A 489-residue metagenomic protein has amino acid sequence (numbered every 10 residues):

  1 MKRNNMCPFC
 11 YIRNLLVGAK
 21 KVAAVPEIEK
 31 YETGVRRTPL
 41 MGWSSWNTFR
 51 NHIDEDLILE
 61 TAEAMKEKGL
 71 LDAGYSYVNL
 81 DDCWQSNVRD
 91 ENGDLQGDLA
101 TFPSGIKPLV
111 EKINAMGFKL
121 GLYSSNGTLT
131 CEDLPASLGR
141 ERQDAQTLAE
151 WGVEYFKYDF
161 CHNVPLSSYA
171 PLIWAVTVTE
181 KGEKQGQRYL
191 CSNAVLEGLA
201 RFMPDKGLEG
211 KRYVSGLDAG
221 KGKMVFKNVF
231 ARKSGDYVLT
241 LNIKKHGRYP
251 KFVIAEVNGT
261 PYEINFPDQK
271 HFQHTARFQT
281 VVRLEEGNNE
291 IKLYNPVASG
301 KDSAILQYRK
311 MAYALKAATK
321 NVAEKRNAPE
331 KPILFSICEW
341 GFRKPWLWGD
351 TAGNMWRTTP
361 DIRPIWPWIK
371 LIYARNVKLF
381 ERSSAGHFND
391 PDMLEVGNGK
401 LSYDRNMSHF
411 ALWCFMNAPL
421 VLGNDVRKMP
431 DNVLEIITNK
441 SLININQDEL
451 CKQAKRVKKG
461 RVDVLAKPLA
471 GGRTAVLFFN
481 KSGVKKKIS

Functional and structural regions predicted by a protein language model:
C7-E55, Y313-K320: N-terminal module-boundary/linker segments of secreted carbohydrate-active enzymes
K21-Y31, P103-K107, L138-Q146, R277 (+2 more regions): Alpha-helical scaffolding within the catalytic cores of extracellular/periplasmic polymer-degrading hydrolases
P39-S45, G74-L80, K119-S124, E154-D159 (+6 more regions): Structural recognition of the beta-strand scaffold that forms the well-ordered cores of secreted hydrolase catalytic
W46-T48, C83-Q85, S125-L129, C161-N163 (+2 more regions): Active-site beta-loop-alpha junctions enriched in small/polar residues
L57, T61-S168: Aromatic-lined carbohydrate-binding/catalytic grooves of carbohydrate-active enzymes
A170-D302, K486: Extracytoplasmic
D302-R309, Y313-D425, R456-K458: Glycan-recognition surfaces
W413-M416, V421-G423, K458-S489: Carbohydrate-binding surface patches
